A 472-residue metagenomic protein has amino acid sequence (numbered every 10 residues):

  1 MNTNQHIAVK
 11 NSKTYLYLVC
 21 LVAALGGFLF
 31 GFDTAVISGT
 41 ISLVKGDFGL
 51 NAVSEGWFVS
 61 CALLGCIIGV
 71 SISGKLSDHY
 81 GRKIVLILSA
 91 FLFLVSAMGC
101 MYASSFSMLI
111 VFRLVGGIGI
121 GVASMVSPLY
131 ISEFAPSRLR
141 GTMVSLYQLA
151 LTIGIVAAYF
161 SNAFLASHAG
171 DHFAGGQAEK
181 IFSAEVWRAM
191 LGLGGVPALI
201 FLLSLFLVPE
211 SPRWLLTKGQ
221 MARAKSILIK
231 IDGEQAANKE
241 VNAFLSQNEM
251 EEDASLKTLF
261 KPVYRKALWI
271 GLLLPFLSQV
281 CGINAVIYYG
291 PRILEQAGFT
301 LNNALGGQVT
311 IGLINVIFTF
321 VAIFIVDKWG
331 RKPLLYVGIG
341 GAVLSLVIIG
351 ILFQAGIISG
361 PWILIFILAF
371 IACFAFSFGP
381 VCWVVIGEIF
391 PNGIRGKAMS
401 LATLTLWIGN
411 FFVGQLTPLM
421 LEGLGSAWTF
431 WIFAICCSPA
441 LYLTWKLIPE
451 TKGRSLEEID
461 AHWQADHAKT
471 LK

Functional and structural regions predicted by a protein language model:
N2-R223, I229, E249-K472: Alpha-helical transmembrane bundle of multi-pass membrane proteins
I231-G233: Short helix/loop segments within enzyme catalytic domains that coordinate or immediately flank catalytic cofactors
A237-S246: Short, well-structured alpha-helical segments
